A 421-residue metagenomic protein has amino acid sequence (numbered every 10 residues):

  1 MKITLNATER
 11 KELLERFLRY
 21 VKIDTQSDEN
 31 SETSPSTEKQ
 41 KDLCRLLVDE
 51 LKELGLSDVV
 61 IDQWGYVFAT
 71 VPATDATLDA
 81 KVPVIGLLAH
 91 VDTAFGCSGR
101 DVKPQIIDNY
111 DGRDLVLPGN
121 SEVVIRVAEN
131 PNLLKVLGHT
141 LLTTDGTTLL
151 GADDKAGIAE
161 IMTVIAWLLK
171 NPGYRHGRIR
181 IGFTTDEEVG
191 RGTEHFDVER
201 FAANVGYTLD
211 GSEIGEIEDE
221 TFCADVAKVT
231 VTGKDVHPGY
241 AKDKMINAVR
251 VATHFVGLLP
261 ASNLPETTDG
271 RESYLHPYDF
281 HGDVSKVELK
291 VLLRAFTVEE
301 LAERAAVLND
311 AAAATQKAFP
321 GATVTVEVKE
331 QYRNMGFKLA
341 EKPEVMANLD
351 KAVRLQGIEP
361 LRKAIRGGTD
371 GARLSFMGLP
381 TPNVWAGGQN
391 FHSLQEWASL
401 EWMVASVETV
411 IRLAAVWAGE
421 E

Functional and structural regions predicted by a protein language model:
M1-K2, V249-E421: Metal-dependent amide/peptide-bond hydrolase catalytic core, centered on the "pita-bread" metallohydrolase fold
T4-L141: Acidic/His- and Gly-rich active-site-bordering loop/insert found across diverse amide/peptide-bond hydrolases
P72, T184, D210, T230-K234 (+2 more regions): Solvent-exposed residues in well-ordered beta-strands and their adjoining turns, especially edge/terminal strands
K81-P83, G233, Q331: Structural motif
P83-G86, T140-L141, I179-R180, N204-Y207 (+3 more regions): Structural motif
L87, L115-E187, D225-V231, H237 (+4 more regions): Alpha-helical metal-binding/catalytic segments enriched in His/Glu/Asp
R100-Y110, K170, E194-N204, C223-A227 (+1 more regions): A glycine- and small-aliphatic-rich helix-loop capping segment at beta-alpha/alpha-beta transitions that lines
L133-T221, S262-Y278, G282, L289-F296 (+2 more regions): Acidic/histidine-rich catalytic neighborhood of metal-dependent amide-processing enzymes
